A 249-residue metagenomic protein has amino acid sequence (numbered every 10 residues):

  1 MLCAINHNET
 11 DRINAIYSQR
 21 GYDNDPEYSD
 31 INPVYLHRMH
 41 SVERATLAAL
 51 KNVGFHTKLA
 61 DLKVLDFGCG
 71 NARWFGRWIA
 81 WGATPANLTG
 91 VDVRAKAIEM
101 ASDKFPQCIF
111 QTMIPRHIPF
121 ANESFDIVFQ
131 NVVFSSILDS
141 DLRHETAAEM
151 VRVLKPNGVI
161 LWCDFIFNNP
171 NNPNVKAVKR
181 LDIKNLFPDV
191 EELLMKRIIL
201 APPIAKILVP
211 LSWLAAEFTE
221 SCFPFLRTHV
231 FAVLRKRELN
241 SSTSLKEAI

Functional and structural regions predicted by a protein language model:
L2-H56: Conserved class I S-adenosyl-L-methionine
L65, G70-H117: Class I SAM-dependent methyltransferase SAM/SAH-binding core
R116-V128: A short acidic, Gly/Pro-enriched loop at the edge of an enzyme's catalytic core that lines a small-molecule cofactor
I127-D141: A short SAM/SAH-binding and catalytic strip from SAM-dependent methyltransferases
H144-P156: A short glycine-rich, Lys/Arg-flanked "PGG" loop and its adjoining helix->strand segment in the class I
N157-D164: Conserved beta-strand signature within the Rossmann-like core of class I S-adenosyl-L-methionine
V175-E191: Short alpha-helix
K196-I249: A C-terminal cap/extension of S-adenosyl-L-methionine-dependent methyltransferases that defines the acceptor-substrate
